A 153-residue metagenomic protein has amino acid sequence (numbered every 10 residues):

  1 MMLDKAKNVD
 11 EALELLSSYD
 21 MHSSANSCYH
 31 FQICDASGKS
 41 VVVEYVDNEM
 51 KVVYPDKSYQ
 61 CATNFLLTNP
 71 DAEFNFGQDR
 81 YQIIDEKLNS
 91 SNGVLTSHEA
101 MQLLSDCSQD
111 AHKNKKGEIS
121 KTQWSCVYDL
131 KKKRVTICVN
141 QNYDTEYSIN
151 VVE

Functional and structural regions predicted by a protein language model:
M1-D4, N26-Y29, C34-E153: C-terminal, well-structured catalytic/ligand-binding subdomain of enzymes
M1-M21: Compact, glycine/acidic-enriched structural inserts
